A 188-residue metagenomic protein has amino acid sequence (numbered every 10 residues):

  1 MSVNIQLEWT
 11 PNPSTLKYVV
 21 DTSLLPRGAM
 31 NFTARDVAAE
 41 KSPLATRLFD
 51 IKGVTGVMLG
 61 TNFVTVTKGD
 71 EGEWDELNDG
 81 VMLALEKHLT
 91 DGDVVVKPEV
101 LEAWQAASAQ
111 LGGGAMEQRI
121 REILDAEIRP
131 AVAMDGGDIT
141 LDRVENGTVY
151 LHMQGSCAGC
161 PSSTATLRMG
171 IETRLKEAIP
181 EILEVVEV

Functional and structural regions predicted by a protein language model:
M1-V188: Domain-level signature for proteins that mediate thiol-based redox and metal-cofactor handling
